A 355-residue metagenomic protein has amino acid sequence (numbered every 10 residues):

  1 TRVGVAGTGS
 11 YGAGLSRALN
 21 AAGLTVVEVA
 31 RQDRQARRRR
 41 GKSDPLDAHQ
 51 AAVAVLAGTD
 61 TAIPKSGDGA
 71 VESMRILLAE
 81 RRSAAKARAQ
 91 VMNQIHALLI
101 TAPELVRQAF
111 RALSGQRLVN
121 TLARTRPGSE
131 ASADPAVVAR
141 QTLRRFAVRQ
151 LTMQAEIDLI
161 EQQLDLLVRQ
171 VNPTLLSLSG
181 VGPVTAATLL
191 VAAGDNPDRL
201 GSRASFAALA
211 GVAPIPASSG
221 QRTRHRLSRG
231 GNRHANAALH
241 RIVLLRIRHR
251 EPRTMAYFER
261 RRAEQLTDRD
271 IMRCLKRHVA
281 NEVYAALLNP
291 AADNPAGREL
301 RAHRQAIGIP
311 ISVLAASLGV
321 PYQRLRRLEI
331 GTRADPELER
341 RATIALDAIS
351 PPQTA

Functional and structural regions predicted by a protein language model:
T1-Y11: Short glycine-rich phosphate-binding loop at a beta-alpha junction
R17-N20, V26-K65, E72, I76 (+2 more regions): Short alpha-helix plus adjacent loop in nuclease-associated cores
L77-T174: Glycine-rich, often acidic, oxyanion-interacting loops/wings at catalytic, nucleic-acid, or phospho-protein interfaces
L176, A207, R304, A315: The alpha-helix within a helix-turn-helix
S177, P183-E264, D268, T343-A355: Phosphate-backbone recognition surface of nucleic-acid-processing proteins
L190, L318, L325, E329 (+2 more regions): DNA major-groove recognition helix of helix-turn-helix
L288-A306: A short, Lys/Arg-rich alpha-helix, primarily the initiator
G308-R326: Short alpha-helical DNA-recognition segment
